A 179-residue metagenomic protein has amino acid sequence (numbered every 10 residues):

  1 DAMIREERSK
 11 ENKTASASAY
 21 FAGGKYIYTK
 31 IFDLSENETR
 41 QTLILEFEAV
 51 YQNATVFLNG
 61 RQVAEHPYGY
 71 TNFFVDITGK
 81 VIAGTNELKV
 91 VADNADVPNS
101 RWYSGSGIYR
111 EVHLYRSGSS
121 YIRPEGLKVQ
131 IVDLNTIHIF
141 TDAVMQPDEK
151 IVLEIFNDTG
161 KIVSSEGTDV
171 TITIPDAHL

Functional and structural regions predicted by a protein language model:
D1, E7, D76-I77, P175: Helix N-cap / beta->alpha transition motif
D1-S9, E87-V91: Accessory carbohydrate-binding/adhesion or oligomerization-edge regions at the termini of glycan-active proteins
A2-E7, E125, P147, D158: Compositionally biased, intrinsically disordered low-complexity segments
R8-S16: Surface-exposed acidic, glycine/proline-enriched linker/cap segments that occur as 15-30-residue helix-coil
S18, A22-P124, M145, D158-I162 (+1 more regions): Accessory beta-strand-rich segments of carbohydrate-active enzymes
V56-L58, T136-T173: Beta-strand-rich binding/interaction modules
N72-F74, P98, Q130-V132, P147-D148 (+1 more regions): A short local loop/turn or secondary-structure capping micro-motif enriched for an aromatic residue
S119-P147: Surface beta-strand/loop "capping" patches
